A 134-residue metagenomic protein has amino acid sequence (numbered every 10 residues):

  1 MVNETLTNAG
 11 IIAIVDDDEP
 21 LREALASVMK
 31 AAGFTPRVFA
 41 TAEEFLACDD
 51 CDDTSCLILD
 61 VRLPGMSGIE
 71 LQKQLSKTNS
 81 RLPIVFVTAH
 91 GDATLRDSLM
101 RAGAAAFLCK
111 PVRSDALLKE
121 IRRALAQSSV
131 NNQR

Functional and structural regions predicted by a protein language model:
M1-A13, E19-A26, T41, A47 (+3 more regions): Non-catalytic signal-transmission and effector/linker regions of two-component phosphorelay proteins
R22, P64, D92: The feature encodes the CheY-like receiver
V38, L63-M66, R101: Residue-level signal for the "D+5" position in two-component response regulator receiver
V38-C56: Acidic, metal-coordinating helix/loop segments flanking the phosphotransfer/catalytic sites of two-component signaling
E70, G91-A106: Alpha4 helix (beta4-alpha4-beta5 surface) of REC/receiver domains from two-component response regulators
K110: A Lys-centered signature of the CheY-like receiver
